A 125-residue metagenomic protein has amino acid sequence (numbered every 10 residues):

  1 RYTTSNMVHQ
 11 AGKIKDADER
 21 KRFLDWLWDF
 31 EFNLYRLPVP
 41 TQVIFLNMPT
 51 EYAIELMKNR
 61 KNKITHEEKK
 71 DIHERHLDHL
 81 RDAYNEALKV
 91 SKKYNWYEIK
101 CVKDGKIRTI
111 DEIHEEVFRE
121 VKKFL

Functional and structural regions predicted by a protein language model:
R1: Walker B catalytic acidic pair
T4-N85: A glycine- and Lys/Arg-enriched "phosphate-lid" helix/loop adjacent to the NTP-binding pocket of small-molecule kinases
E51-L125: NTP-dependent small-molecule kinase module
